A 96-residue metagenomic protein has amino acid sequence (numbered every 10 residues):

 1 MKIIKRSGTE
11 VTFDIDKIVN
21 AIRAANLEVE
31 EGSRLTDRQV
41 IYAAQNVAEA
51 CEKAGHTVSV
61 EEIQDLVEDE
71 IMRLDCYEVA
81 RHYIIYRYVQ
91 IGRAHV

Functional and structural regions predicted by a protein language model:
M1-K2: Short acidic, Pro/Gly- and aromatic-enriched capping/linker segments at domain boundaries
D14-G32: Short, surface-exposed, low-complexity cationic segments
N26-Q45: Short, solvent-exposed cationic patches
V29-E30, R34, E62-D65, L74-H82: Charge-rich, low-complexity N-terminal segments
Q39-T57, Q64-I71: Amphipathic alpha-helical segments that form the core helices of the histone-fold
H82-V89: Terminal amphipathic helices with adjacent charged low-complexity linkers/tails
A94-V96: Conserved small/polar residues in nucleotide/adenosyl-binding loops
